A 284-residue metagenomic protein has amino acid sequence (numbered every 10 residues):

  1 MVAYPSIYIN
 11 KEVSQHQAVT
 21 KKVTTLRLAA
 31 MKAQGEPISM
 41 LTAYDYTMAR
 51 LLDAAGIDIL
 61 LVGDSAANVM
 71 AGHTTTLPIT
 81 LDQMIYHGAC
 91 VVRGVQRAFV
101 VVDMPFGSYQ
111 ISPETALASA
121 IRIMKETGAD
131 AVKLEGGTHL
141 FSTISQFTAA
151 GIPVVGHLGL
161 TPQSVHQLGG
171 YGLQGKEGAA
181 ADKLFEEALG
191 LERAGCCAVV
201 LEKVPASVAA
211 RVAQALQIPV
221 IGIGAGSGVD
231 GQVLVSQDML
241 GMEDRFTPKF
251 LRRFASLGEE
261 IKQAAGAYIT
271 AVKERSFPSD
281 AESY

Functional and structural regions predicted by a protein language model:
V2-Y284: Alpha/beta enzyme core
